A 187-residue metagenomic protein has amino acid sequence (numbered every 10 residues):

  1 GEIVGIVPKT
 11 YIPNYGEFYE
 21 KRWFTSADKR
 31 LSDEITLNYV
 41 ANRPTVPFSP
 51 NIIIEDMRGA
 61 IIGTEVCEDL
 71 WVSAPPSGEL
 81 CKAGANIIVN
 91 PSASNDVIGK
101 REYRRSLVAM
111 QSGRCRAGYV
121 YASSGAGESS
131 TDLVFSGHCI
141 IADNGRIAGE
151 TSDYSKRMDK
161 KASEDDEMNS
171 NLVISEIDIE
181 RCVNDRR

Functional and structural regions predicted by a protein language model:
E2-R187: Enzyme catalytic cores with a strong preference for nitrogen-chemistry domains
